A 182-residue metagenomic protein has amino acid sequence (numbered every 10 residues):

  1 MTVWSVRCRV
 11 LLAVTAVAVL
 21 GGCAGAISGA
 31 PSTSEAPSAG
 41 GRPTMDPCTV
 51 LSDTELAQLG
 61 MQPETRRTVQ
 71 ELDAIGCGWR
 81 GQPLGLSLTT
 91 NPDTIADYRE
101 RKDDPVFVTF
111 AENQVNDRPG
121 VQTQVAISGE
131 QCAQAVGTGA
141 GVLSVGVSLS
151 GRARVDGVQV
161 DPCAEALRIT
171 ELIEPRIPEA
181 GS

Functional and structural regions predicted by a protein language model:
M1-A13: Bacterial N-terminal signal peptides that target proteins for export
V19-G22: C-terminal motif of bacterial Sec signal peptides marking the signal peptidase cleavage site
A24-I27: Bacterial signal peptide processing site
T33-E55: Post-signal peptide N-terminal segment of mature Sec-exported envelope proteins
T49, T54-Q58, L167-E171, P175: Solvent-exposed, polar/charged alpha-helical surfaces in well-ordered, non-transmembrane soluble domains, broadly
P63-V125: Short, solvent-exposed recognition patches
A111-S182: A short, solvent-exposed beta-edge/loop patch
